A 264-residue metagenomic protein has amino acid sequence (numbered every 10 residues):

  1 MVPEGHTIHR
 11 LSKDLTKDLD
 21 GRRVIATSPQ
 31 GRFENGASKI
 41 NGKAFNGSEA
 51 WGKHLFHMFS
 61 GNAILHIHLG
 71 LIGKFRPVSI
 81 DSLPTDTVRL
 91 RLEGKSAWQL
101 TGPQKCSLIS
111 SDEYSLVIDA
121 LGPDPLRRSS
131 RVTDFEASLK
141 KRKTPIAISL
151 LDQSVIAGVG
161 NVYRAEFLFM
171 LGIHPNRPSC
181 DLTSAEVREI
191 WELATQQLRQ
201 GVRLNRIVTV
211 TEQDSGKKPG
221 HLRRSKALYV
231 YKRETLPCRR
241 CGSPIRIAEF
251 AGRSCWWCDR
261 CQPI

Functional and structural regions predicted by a protein language model:
M1-I264: Structured catalytic/nucleic-acid-binding cores of DNA maintenance enzymes
